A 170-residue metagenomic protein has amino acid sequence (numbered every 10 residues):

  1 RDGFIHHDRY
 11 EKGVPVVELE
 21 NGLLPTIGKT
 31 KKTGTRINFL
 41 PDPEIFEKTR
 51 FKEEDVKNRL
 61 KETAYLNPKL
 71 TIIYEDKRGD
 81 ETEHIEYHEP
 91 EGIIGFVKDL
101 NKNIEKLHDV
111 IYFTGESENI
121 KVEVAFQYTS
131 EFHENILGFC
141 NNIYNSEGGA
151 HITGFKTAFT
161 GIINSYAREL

Functional and structural regions predicted by a protein language model:
R1-E91, G95-D99: GHKL-type ATPase core
E54, E62-T63, K69, I73-L170: GHKL/Histidine-kinase-like ATPase module
